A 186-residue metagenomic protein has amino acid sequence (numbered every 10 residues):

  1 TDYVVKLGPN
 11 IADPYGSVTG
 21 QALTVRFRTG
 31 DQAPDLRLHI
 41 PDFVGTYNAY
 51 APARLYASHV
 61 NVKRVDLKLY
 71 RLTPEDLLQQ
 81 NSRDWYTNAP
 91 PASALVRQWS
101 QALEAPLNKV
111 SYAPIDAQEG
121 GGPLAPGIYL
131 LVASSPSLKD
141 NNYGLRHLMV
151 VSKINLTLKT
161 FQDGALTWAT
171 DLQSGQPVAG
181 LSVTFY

Functional and structural regions predicted by a protein language model:
T1-Y186: N-terminal, cleavable Sec-dependent signal peptides of secreted/periplasmic/extracellular proteins
